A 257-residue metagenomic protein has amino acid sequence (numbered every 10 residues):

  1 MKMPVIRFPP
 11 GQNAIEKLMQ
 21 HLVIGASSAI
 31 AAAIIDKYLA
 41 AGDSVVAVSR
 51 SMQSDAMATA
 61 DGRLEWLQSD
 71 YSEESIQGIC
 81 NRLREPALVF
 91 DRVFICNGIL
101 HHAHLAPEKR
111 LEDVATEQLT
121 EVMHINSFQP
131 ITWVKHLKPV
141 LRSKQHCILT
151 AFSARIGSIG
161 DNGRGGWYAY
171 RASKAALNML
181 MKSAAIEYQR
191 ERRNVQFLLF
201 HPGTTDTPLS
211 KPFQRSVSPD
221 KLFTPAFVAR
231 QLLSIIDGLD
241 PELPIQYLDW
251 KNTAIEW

Functional and structural regions predicted by a protein language model:
A26-K37: N-terminal Rossmann NAD(P)H-binding glycine-rich loop of SDR-like oxidoreductase domains
A41-A56: Conserved glycine-rich Rossmann-like NAD(P)H-binding loop of the short-chain dehydrogenase/reductase
T59-S75: Rossmann-fold cofactor-recognition segment
I99-A103, P107-M123, H146-E191: Catalytic loop of short-chain dehydrogenase/reductase
H136-Q145: A short helix-coil junction within the Rossmann-fold of NAD(P)-dependent oxidoreductases
Y188-T205, L243-Y247: Conserved Rossmann-fold SDR core element
T207, K211-W257: C-terminal helical subdomain
